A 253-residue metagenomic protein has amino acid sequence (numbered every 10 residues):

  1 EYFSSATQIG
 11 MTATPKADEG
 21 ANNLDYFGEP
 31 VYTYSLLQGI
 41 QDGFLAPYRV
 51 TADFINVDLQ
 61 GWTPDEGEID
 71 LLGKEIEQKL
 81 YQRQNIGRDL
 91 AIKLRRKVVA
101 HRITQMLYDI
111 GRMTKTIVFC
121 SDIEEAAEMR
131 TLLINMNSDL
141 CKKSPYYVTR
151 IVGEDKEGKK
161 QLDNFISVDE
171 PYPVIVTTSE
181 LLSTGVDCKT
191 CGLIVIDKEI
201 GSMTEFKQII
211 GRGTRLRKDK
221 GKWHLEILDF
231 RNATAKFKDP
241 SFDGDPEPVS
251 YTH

Functional and structural regions predicted by a protein language model:
E1-T51, V57, C188, L193-Q208 (+1 more regions): Signature of the SF2 helicase/ATPase Hel1-core->accessory helical subdomain module
T7-I9, P47-Y48, K115-I117, Y147 (+3 more regions): Beta-sheet entry/capping signal
A21-T114: Interdomain helical connector at the RecA1-RecA2 junction of SF1/SF2 helicase-like NTPases
V31, S35, L45, L94-V98 (+6 more regions): Charged, alpha-helix-enriched surfaces in structured cytosolic catalytic cores of large nucleotide-utilizing machines
L36, Q105, M136-S138, L181-S183 (+1 more regions): Short beta-turn/strand-loop junction motif enriched in small, turn-promoting residues
Q82-V176: Conserved C-terminal RecA-like helicase domain
I151-P248: Conserved RecA-like P-loop NTPase helicase motor core
T252-H253: Conserved small/polar residues in nucleotide/adenosyl-binding loops
